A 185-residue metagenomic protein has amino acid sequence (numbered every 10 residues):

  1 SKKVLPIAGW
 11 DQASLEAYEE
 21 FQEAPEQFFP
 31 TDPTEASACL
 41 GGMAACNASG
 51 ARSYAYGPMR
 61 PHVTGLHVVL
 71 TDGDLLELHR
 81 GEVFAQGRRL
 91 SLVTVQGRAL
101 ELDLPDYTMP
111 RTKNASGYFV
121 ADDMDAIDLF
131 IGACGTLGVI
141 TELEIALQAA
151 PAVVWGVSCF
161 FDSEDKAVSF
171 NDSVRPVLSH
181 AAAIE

Functional and structural regions predicted by a protein language model:
K2-D172, P176, H180: FAD-binding subdomain of flavoenzyme oxidoreductases
A182-E185: A short glycine-rich, hydrophobically flanked beta-strand micro-motif that places a catalytic Asp/Glu for divalent metal
